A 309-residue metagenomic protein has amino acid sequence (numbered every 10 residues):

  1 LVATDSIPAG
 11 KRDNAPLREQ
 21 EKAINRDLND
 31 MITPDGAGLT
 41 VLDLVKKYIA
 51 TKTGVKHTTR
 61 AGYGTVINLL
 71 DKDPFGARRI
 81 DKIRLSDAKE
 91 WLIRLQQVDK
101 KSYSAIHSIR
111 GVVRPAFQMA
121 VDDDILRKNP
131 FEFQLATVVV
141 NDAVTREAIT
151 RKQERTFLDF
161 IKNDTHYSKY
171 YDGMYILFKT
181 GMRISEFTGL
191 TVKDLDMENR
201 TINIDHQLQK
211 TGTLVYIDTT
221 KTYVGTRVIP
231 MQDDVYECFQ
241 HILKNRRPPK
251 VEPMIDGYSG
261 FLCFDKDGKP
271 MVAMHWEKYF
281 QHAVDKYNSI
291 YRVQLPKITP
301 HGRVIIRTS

Functional and structural regions predicted by a protein language model:
L1-D35, T222: Short, surface-exposed polybasic/aromatic micro-patch for ligand or macromolecular engagement
R12-D13, A37, K46-I125, T165-H166 (+2 more regions): N-terminal core-binding DNA-recognition domain of tyrosine site-specific recombinases/integrases
E19-K22, D43, K47, T65-L69 (+9 more regions): Generic recognition of well-ordered alpha-helical segments within structured catalytic/regulatory domains
V45, A88, V113-A116, D124 (+6 more regions): Conserved hydrophobic/aromatic pocket- or pore-lining residues that grip, position, or stack substrates in active sites
L95, I176-L177, S309: Short alpha-helical segment immediately N-terminal to, or the first helix within, an HTH/HTH-like DNA-binding domain
H107-G111, L126-K128, E132-L190, E198 (+4 more regions): Basic, Lys/Arg- and aromatic-enriched nucleic-acid-binding interface segment
A136, G189-R247, P253-M254: Conserved tyrosine-mediated DNA breakage-rejoining catalytic core shared by Y-recombinases
D159-Y170, T180, I229, N245-M254 (+2 more regions): Short, basic (Lys/Arg/His-rich) helix/loop patches that form interaction surfaces in the mid-to-C-terminal regions
